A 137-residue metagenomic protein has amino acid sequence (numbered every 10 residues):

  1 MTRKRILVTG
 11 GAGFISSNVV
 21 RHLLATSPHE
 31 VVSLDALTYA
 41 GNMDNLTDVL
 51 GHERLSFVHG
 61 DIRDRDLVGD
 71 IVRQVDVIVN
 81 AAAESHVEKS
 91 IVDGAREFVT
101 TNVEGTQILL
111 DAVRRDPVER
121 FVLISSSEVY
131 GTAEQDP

Functional and structural regions predicted by a protein language model:
M1-P137: N-terminal Rossmann-like NAD(P)+-binding domain of SDR-like oxidoreductases, especially those catalyzing
